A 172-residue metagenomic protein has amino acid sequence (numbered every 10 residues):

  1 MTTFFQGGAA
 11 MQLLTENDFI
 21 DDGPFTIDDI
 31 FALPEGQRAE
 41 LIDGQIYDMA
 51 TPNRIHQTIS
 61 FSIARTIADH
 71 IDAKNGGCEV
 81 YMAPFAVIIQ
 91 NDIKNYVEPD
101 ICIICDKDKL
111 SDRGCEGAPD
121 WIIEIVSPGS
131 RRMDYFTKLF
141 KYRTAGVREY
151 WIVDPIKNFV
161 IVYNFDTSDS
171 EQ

Functional and structural regions predicted by a protein language model:
M1-Q172: Gly/Pro/Ser/Thr-rich low-complexity, intrinsically disordered segments predominantly at protein N-termini
